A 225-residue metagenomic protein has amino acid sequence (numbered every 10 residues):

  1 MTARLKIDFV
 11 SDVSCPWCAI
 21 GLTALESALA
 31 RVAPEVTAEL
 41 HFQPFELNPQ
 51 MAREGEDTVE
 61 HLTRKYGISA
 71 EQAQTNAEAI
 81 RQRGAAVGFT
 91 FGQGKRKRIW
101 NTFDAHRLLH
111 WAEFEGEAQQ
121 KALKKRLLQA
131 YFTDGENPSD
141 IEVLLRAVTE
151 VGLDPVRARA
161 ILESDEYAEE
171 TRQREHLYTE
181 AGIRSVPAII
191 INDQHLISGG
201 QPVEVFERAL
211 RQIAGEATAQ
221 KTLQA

Functional and structural regions predicted by a protein language model:
M1-A3, D104: Residue-level preference for short coil/turn positions at secondary-structure junctions
A3, I7-V10, S14-P34, F42 (+1 more regions): C-terminal cap of thioredoxin/glutaredoxin-like
L22-Y131, K221: Structural alpha/beta surface segment adjacent to cysteine/selenocysteine redox centers across thiol/disulfide enzymes
